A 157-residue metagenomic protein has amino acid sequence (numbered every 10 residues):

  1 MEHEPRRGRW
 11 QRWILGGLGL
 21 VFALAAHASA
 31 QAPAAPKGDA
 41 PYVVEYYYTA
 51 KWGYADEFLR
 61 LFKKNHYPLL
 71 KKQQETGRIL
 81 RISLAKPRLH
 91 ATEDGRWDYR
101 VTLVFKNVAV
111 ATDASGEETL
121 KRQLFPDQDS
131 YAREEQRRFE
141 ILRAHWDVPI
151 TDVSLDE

Functional and structural regions predicted by a protein language model:
E2-G17: Bacterial N-terminal signal peptides that target proteins for export
L15-A25: Bacterial N-terminal signal peptides
H27-A30: Sec/Tat signal peptide C-region and signal peptidase I cleavage site
A32-K37, K72-L80, D94-R96, T102-T151: An amphipathic, aromatic/His-enriched active-site/gating alpha helix that lines ligand/cofactor pockets
G38-G53: Acidic/histidine-rich, surface-exposed loop or edge segments in extracytoplasmic proteins
Y54-R81: Short amphipathic alpha-helical segments
P87-L89: A cross-kingdom feature marking solvent-exposed beta-strand/loop segments within repeated, beta-rich binding/scaffold
D156-E157: Short, solvent-exposed mixed-charge patches
